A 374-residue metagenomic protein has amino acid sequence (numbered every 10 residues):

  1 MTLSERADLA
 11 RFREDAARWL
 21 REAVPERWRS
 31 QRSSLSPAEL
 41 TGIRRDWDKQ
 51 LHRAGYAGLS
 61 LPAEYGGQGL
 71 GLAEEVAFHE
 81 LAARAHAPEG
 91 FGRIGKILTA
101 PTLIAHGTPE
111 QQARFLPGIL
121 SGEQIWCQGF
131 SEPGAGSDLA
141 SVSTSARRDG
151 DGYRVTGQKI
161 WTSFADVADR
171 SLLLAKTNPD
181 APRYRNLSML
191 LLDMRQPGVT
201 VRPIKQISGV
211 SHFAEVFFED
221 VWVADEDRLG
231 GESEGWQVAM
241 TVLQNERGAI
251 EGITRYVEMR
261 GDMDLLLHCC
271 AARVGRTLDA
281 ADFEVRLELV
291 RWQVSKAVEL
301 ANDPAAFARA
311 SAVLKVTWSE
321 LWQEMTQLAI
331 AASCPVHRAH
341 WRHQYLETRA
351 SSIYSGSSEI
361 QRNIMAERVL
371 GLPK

Functional and structural regions predicted by a protein language model:
M1-R93, R114, G118, A249 (+1 more regions): Amphipathic, small/basic residue-rich leader segments at the start of a protein or domain
T2-E5, R13, A73, A77-F78 (+4 more regions): Glycine-rich phosphate/cofactor-binding loops in nucleotide/flavin-utilizing enzymes
L3, A7, V199-W292, S351 (+1 more regions): Glycine-rich beta->alpha junctions and the first turn(s) of the following alpha-helix
D48, H52-A113, P117, S121-E123 (+7 more regions): Internal helix-loop-helix
G122-F130, L174: A short, Trp-centered hydrophobic/proline-enriched beta-strand micro-motif
T144-R147: A structural signal for short hydrophobic beta-strand segments in well-ordered beta-sheet cores
G152, T156-R202: A short core secondary-structure module
L267-H268, L278-D303, V313, T317-E320 (+1 more regions): Loop-to-helix element that buttresses phosphate recognition and phosphoryl-transfer chemistry
